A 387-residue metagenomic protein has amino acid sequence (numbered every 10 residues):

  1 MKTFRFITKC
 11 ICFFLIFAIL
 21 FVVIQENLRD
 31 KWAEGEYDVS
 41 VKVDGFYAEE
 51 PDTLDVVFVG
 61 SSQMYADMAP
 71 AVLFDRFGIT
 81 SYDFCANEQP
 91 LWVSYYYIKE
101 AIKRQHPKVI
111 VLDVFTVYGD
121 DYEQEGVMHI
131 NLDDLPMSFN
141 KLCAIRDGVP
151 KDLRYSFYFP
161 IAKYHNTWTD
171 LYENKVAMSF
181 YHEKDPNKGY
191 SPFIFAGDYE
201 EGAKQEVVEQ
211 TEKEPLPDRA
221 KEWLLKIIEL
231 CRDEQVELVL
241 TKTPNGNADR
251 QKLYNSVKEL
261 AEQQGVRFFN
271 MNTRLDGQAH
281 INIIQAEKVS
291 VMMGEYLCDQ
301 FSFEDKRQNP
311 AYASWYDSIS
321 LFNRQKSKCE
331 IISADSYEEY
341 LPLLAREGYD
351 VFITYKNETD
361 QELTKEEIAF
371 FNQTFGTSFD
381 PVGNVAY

Functional and structural regions predicted by a protein language model:
R5-N27: Hydrophobic membrane-insertion alpha-helices, especially the h-region of bacterial N-terminal signal peptides
L28-E49: Alpha-helical transmembrane signal-anchor/signal-peptide segments
V56-G60, I281: Short hydrophobic beta-strand that contains or immediately precedes a catalytic carboxylate
V59, Q63-G148: Membrane-embedded segments
E88-W92, L216-D218, P244-K252: Acidic-and-aromatic substrate-binding clefts and catalytic sites of carbohydrate-active enzymes
V127-Q235, K306-K326: Secreted/periplasmic serine-hydrolase-like ester/acetyl group-modifying domain
Q251-L321: C-terminal regions of proteins
Q325-Y387: Short acidic-hydrophobic catalytic motif
